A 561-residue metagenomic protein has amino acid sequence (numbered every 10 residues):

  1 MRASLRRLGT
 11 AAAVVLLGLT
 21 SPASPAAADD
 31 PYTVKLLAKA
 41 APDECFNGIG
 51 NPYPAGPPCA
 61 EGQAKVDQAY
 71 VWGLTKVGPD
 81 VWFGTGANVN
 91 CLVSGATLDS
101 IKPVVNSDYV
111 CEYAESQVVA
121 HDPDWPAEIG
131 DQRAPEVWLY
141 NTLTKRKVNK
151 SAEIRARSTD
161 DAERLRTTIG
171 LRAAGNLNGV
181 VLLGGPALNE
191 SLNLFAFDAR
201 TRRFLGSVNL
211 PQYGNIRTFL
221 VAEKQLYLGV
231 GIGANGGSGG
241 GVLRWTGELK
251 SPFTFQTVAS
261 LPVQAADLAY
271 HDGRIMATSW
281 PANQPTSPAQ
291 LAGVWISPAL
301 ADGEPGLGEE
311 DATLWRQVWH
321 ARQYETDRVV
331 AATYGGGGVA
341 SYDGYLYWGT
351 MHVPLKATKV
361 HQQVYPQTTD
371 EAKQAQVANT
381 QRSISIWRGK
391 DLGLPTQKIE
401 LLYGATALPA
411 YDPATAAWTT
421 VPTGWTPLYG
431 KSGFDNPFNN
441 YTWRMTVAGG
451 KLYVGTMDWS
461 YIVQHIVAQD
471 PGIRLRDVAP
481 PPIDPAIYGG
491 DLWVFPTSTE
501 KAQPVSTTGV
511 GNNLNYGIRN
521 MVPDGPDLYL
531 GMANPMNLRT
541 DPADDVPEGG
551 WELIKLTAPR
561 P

Functional and structural regions predicted by a protein language model:
M1-A28: Secretory targeting and sorting signals
T33-Q63, W138, L143-R166, N209 (+4 more regions): Surface-exposed loop and turn segments in beta-propeller and other repeat-based domains that flank or scaffold
Y53-V93, G170, R444: Beta-strand-rich domains and repeat architectures in extracellular enzymes and scaffolds, especially beta-propellers
A69-W72, S158-G175, P211-E223, S260-Y270 (+3 more regions): Repeated scaffold domains used in trafficking and secretory/extracellular systems, primarily beta-propellers
P79, N178-V180, E223-K224, D272-R274 (+3 more regions): Short coil/turn segments that connect the beta-strands within blades of beta-propeller domains
A87-V89, V180, P186-N189, G231-A234 (+7 more regions): Residue-level signature of beta-propeller blades and closely related beta-rich strand-turn architectures in secreted
T97-K145, L192-R200, G239-L249, P288-D311 (+3 more regions): Beta-propeller blade signature
T446, Y453, G517-P561: Blade-level signature of beta-propeller repeat domains, shared across WD40, Kelch, NHL, RCC1 and BNR/Asp-box propellers
